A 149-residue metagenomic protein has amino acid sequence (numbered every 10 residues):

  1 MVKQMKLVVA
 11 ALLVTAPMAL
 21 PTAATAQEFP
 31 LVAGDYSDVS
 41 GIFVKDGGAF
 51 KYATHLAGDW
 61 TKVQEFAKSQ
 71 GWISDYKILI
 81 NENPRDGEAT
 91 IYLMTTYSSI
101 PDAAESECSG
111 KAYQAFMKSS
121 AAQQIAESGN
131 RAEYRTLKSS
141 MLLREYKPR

Functional and structural regions predicted by a protein language model:
M1-L12: Bacterial N-terminal signal peptides that target proteins for export
L13-V14, A24: Cleavable N-terminal signal peptides
A19-A26: Sec/Tat signal peptide C-region and signal peptidase I cleavage site
Q27-K51: Immediate post-signal-peptide N-terminus of mature secreted/exported proteins
F29-L31, K62, F66-S74, M94-L143: An amphipathic, aromatic/His-enriched active-site/gating alpha helix that lines ligand/cofactor pockets
S40, Y52, L93, A103: Hydrophobic pocket/interface hotspot
K45-Y92: N-terminal, post-signal-peptide region of Sec/Tat-exported proteins
D86, L142-R149: A beta-strand edge to alpha-helix "cap/lid" segment located at domain peripheries
